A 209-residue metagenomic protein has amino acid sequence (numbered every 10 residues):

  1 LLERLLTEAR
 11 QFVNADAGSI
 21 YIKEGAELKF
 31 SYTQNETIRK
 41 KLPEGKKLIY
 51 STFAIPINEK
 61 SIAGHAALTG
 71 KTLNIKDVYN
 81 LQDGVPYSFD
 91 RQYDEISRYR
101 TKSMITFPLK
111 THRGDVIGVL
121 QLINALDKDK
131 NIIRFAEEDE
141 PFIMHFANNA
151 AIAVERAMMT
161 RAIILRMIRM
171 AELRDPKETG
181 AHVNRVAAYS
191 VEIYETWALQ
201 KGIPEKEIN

Functional and structural regions predicted by a protein language model:
L1-I20, E59-I62, V186-Y189, I193: Amphipathic alpha-helical coiled-coil segments that mediate homodimerization and allosteric signal transmission
L1-L2, E59, D139, T179-V183 (+1 more regions): The cytosolic transmitter module of two-component sensor histidine kinases
L1-R4, Q11-F12, F30-Y32, I117 (+1 more regions): Signal-transmission linkers at sensory-effector interfaces
T7, G18-N58, N80-L81, Y87: GAF sensory/regulatory domain recognition with acknowledged cross-activation on helical regulatory dimers
I62, K76-S103, A125-I133: Signal-transducing coupling segments at domain and membrane junctions
Y99-R100, D115-I117, I123-F146, A153: Regulatory loop-to-helix N-cap segments in sensory/regulatory domains that couple ligand/signal detection
K102-T111: A short, aliphatic-rich beta-strand micro-motif
H145-N209: Acidic/His-rich, divalent-metal-binding segments that scaffold phosphate/diphosphate chemistry
